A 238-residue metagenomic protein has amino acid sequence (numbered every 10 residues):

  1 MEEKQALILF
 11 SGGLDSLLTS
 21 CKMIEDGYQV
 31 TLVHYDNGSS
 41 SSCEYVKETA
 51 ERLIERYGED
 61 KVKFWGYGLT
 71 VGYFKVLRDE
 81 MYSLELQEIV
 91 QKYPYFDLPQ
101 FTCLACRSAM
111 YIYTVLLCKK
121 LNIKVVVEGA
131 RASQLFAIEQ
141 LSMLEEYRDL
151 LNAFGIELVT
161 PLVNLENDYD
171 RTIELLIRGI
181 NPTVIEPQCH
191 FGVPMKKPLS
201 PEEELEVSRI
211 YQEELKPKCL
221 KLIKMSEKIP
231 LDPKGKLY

Functional and structural regions predicted by a protein language model:
M1-Y238: Nucleotide-activated chemistry modules centered on ATP-dependent adenylation/adenylyltransferase
